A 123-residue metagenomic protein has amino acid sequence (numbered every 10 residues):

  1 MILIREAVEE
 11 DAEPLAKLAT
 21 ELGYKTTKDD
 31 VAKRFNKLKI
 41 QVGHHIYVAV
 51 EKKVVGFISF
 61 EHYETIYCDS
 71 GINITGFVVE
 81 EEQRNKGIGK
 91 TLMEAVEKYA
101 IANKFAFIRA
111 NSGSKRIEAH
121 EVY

Functional and structural regions predicted by a protein language model:
M1-I4: Extreme N-terminal starter segment of soluble prokaryotic enzymes
E6-E13, K17-S70, T75: Acetyl-CoA-dependent GNAT
D11-P14, T91-L92, E118: Charged catalytic carboxylate motif
L18-L22, Y99, V122: Alpha-helical interaction/dimerization surfaces of two-component signaling modules
V79, N85-K98: Conserved acetyl-CoA-binding loop-helix of GNAT-fold acetyltransferases
E80, G113: Residue-level recognition of the GNAT/N-acetyltransferase active site
K90, A102, S114-Y123: Conserved active-site alpha-helix within GNAT-family acetyltransferase domains
M93, A100-S112: Conserved GNAT acetyl-CoA-binding A-motif
